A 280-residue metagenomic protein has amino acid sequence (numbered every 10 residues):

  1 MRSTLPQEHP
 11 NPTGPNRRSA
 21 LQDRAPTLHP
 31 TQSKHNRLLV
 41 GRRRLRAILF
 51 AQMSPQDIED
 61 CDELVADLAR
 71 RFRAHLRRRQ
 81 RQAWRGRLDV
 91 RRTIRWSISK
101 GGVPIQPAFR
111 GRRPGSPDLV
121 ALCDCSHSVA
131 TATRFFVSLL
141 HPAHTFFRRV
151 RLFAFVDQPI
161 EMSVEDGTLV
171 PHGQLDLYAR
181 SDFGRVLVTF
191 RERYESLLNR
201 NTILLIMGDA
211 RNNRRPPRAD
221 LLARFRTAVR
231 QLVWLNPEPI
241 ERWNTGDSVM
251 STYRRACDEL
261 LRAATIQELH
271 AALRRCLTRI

Functional and structural regions predicted by a protein language model:
M1-S116: Acidic/polar low-complexity segments with low predicted structural confidence
H9, H29, H35, H75 (+4 more regions): Histidine (H) residue identity feature
I94, D124, F136: Conserved hydrophobic/aromatic pocket- or pore-lining residues that grip, position, or stack substrates in active sites
I98, C123-H127: Short, flexible loop/turn elements at secondary-structure junctions
P114-V120, V129-I280: Acidic, glycine-rich A-domain
